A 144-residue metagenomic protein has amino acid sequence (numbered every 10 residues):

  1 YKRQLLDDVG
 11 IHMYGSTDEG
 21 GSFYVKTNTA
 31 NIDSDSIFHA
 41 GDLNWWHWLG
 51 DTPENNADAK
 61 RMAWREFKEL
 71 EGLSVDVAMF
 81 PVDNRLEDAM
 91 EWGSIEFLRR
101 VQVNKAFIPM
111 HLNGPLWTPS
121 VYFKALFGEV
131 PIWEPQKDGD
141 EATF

Functional and structural regions predicted by a protein language model:
K2-R3, E69, M90-F144: Binuclear metal-ion centers of metallo-dependent hydrolases, dominated by the metallo-beta-lactamase
K2-S74, D138-F144: Core dinuclear metal-dependent hydrolase active-site scaffold
V9, V25, W46, V75-V77 (+4 more regions): Extended aliphatic helical segments
Y14-S22, L86-D88, W92, G114: Generic structural signal for short, solvent-exposed loop/turn connectors between secondary structure elements
F38-D42, N55-D58, V77-R85, K105-N113 (+2 more regions): Active-site neighborhood of phospho(di)ester-bond hydrolases with catalytic His/Asp-centered motifs
D51-A59, L73, V77-R99: Active-site-proximal segments of metal-dependent phosphoesterases and phosphodiesterases across multiple
